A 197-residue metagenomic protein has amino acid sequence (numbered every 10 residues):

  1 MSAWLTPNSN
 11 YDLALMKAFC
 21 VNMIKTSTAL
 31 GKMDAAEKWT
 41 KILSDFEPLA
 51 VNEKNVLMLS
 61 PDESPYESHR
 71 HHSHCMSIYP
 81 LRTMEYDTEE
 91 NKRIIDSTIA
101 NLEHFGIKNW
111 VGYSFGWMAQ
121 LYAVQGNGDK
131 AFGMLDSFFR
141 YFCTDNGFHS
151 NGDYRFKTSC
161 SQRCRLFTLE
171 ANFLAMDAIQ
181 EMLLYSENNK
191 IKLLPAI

Functional and structural regions predicted by a protein language model:
M1-S2: Catalytic cores of eukaryotic secretory-pathway lumenal/extracellular enzymes that build and remodel glycoconjugates
L5, L193-I197: Surface beta-strand/loop "capping" patches
N10-E187: Active-site core of glycosidic bond-cleaving carbohydrate-active enzymes
